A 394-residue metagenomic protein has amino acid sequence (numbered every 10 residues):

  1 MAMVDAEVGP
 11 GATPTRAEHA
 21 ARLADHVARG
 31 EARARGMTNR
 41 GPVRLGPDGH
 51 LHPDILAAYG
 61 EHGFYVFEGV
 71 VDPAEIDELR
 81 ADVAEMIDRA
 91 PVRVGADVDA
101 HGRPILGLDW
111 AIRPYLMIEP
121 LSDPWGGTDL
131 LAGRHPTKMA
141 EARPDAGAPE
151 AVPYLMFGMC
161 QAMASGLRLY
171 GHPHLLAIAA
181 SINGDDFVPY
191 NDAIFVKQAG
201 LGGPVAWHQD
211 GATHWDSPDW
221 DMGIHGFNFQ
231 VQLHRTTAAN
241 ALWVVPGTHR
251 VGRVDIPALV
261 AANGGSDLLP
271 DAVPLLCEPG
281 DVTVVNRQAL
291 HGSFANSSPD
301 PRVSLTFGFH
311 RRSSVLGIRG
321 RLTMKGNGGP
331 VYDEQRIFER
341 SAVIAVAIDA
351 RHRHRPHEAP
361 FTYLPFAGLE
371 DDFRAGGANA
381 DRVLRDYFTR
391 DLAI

Functional and structural regions predicted by a protein language model:
M3-E61, E68-W207, T213: Non-heme Fe(II)-dependent double-stranded beta-helix
M3-L45, R89, R93, D97 (+1 more regions): Non-heme Fe(II)/2-oxoglutarate
A57, G223-G226, H234-F294, S314: Double-stranded beta-helix
R134-A140, Q209-A212, A258-D271, P301 (+1 more regions): Short, surface-exposed loop/helix-turn segments at secondary-structure junctions that function as lids/hinges flanking
G166-L167, I178, W215-D219, V231-L233 (+2 more regions): Short helix-to-loop capping/linker segments positioned immediately adjacent to catalytic or ligand/cofactor-binding
D192-I194, F229-V231, L305-F309: A structural signal for short, well-ordered beta-strand segments
A193, Q198, Q209-G211, V231-R235 (+1 more regions): Short, structured patches in soluble enzyme cores that scaffold and shape functional sites
W207-G226: Acidic, His- and aromatic-enriched active-site or binding-groove loops in soluble protein domains that engage sugars
